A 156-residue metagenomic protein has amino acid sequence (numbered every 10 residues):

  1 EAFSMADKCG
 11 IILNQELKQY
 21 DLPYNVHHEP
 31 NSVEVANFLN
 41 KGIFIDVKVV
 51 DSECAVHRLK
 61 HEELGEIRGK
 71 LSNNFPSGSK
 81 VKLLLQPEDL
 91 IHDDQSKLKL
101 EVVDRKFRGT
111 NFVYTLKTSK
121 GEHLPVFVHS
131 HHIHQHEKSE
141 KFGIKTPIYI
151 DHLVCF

Functional and structural regions predicted by a protein language model:
E1-G65: Internal alpha/beta loop-helix hairpins
G42, E53-F156: Non-catalytic connector elements of ABC transporters
